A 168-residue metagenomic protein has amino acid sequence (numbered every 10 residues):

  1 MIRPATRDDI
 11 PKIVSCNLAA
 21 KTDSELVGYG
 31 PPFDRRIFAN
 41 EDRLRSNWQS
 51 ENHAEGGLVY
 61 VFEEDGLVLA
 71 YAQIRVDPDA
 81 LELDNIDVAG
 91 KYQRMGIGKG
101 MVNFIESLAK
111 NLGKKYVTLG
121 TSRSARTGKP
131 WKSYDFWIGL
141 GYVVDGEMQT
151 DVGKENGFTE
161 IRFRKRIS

Functional and structural regions predicted by a protein language model:
M1-V27: A short beta-loop-alpha structural element at the N-terminal edge of CoA-dependent acyl/N-acetyltransferase catalytic
L18-N47: Conserved GNAT-fold acetyl-CoA-binding loop/helix
R43-Y60, E82, G157: A short helix-loop-beta-strand connector motif used in the catalytic cores of GNAT acetyltransferases and, in some
V61, L67-R75, E82-D87: Conserved beta-strand in the GNAT
V76-I86, Q93, L112-K115: A conserved beta-turn-beta hairpin within the catalytic core of GNAT-like acetyltransferases that forms part
V88, R94-A109, G139: Conserved acetyl-CoA-binding loop-helix of GNAT-fold acetyltransferases
K99, S124-E147: Conserved active-site alpha-helix within GNAT-family acetyltransferase domains
A109-K129: Conserved GNAT acetyl-CoA-binding A-motif
